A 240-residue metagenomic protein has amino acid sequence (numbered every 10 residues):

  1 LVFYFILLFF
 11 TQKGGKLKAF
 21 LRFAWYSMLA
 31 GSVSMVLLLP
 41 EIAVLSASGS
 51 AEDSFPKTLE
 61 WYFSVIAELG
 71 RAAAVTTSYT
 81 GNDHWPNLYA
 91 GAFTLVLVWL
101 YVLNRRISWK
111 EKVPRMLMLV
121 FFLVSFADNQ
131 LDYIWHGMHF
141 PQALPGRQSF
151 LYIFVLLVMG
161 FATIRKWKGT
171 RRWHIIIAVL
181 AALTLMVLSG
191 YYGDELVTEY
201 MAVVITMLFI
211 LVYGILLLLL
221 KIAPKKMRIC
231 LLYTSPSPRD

Functional and structural regions predicted by a protein language model:
L1-L8, P40-E41, V96: Transmembrane-embedded, aromatic-rich helix segments that form part of the hydrophobic channel/pocket engaging
V2-L29, I210-L216: Perimembrane helix-loop-helix junctions
F5-G14, W99-S108, F161-K168, L216-P224: Structural signal for the C-terminal ends of transmembrane alpha-helices and the immediately following loop
A19-L117, F121-L123, D128-P141, P145-F150 (+1 more regions): Periplasmic/ER-lumenal interhelical loops and adjacent helix-loop junctions in multi-pass membrane proteins
S108-F121, T170-V179, R228-L231: Membrane-interfacial loop-to-transmembrane alpha-helix junctions, especially the N-terminal start
P141-A162, M201-L208: Hydrophobic/aromatic-rich transmembrane helices and adjacent perimembrane loops
I164-K221: Membrane-embedded alpha-helical segments of integral membrane proteins
Y233-D240: Conserved small/polar residues in nucleotide/adenosyl-binding loops
